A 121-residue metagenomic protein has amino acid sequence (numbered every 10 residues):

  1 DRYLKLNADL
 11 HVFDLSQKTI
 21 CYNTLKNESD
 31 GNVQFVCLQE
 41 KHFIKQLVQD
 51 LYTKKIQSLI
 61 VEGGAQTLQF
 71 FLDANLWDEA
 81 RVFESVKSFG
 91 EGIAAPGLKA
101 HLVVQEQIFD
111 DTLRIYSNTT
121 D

Functional and structural regions predicted by a protein language model:
D1-Q57, Q66-Q69: Active-site ligand-binding patch in enzyme domains
L6, F83-E84: Hydrophobic positions within alpha-helical membrane elements
H11, L72-N75, I93-A95: Short amphipathic alpha-helical segments
N23, C37, G63, E84 (+1 more regions): Active-site proximal loops enriched in glycine and acidic residues that flank catalytic Cys/His/Asp and coordinate
I56-L59, D73, R81-F83: Helical hairpin unit composed of two closely spaced alpha helices linked by a short loop
G63-F70, V86-F89: Small/polar glycine-rich anion-binding or flexible loop at a beta-alpha turn
G92-D121: Conserved histidine-centered catalytic loops in small-molecule metabolism enzymes
